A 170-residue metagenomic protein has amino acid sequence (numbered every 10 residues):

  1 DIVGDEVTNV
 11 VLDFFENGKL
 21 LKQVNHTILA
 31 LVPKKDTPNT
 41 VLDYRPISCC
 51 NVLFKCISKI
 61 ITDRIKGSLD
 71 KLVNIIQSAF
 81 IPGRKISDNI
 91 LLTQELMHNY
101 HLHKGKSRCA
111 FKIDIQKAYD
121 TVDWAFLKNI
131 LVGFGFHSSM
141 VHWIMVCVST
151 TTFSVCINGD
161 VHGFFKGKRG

Functional and structural regions predicted by a protein language model:
D1-G170: Conserved pre-catalytic core of RNA-dependent polymerases
